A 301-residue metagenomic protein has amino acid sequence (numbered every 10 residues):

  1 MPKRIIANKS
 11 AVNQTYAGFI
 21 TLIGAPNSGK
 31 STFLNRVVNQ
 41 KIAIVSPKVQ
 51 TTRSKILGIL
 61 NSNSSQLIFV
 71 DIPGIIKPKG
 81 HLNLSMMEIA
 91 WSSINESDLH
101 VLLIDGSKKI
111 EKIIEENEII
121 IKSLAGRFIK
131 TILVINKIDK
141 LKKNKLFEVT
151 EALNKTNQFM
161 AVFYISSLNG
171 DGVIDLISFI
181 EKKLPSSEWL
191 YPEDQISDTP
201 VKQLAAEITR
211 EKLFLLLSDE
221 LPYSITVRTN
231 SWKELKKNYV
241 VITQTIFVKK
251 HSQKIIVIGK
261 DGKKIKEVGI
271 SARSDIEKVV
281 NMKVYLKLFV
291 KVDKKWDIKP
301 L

Functional and structural regions predicted by a protein language model:
P2-N95, L99, I104, V240 (+1 more regions): Conserved G1/Walker A P-loop phosphate-binding module
T21, N35, S54, G58 (+11 more regions): Solvent-exposed alpha-helical segments within well-ordered globular domains of core cellular machineries
N27, V201-L301: P-loop NTP-binding site
S28, P47, T51, H81-S92 (+12 more regions): Charged, alpha-helix-enriched surfaces in structured cytosolic catalytic cores of large nucleotide-utilizing machines
Q40, I59, N63, I75-P78 (+11 more regions): Conserved, well-folded catalytic cores of nucleic-acid-processing and energy-transducing macromolecular machines
V49-T51, P73-I76, G106-I110, I138-L141 (+5 more regions): Conserved nucleotide-binding/hydrolysis micro-motifs of P-loop NTPases
L60-L67, S85-V162, K233-Y239: Conserved C-terminal guanine-recognition region of P-loop GTPase G domains, centered on the G4
I129-I132, D139-V201: Canonical P-loop GTPase G-domain recognition
